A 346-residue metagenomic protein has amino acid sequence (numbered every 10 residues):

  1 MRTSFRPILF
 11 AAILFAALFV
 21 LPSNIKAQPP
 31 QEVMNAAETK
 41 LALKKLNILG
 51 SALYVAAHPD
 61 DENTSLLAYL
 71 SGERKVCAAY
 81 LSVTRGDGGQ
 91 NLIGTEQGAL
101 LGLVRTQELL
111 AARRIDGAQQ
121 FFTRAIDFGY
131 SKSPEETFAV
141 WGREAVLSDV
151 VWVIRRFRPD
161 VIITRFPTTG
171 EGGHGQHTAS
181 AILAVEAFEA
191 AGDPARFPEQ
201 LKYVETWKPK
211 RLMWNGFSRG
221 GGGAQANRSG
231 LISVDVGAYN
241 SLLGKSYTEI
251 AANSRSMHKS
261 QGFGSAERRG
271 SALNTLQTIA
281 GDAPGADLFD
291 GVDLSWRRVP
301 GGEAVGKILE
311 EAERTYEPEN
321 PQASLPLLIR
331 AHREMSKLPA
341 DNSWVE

Functional and structural regions predicted by a protein language model:
R2, R6, I25-L53, S133-T137 (+1 more regions): Metal-dependent de-N-acetylase/amidase catalytic core
I8-P22: Bacterial N-terminal signal peptides
Q28-R156, T178, V185-E189, D193: Active-site rim/loop-helix segments in enzyme catalytic domains that contact anionic ligands
